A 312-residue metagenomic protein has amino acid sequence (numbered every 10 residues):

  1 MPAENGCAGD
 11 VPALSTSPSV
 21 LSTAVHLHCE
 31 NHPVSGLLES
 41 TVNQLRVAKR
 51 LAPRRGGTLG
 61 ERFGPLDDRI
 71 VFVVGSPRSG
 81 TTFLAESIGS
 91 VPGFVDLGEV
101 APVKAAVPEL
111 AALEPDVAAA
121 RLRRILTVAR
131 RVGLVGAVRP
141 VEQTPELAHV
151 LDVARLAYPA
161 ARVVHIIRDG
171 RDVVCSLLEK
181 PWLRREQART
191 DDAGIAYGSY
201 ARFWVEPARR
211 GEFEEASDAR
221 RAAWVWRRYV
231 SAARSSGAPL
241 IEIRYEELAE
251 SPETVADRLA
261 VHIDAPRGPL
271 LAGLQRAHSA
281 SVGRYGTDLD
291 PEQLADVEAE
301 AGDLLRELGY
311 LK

Functional and structural regions predicted by a protein language model:
D10, L14-L134, W182-Q187: PAPS-dependent sulfotransferase catalytic core
G57, A118-G133, L178-V255, G302-D303: PAPS-dependent sulfotransferase catalytic domain
V73-G75, P140-Q143, H165-I167, E242-Y245: Short beta-strand segments
G80-F94, A154, Y158, L177-L178 (+1 more regions): PAPS/PAP-binding and catalytic site of the sulfotransferase fold
G133-V153: Glycine-rich phosphate-binding loop used to anchor ATP phosphates in small-molecule kinases, encompassing both
A157-L177: Conserved phosphate-donor/acceptor-positioning beta-strand/loop module used by diverse small-molecule
G170, A233-A299: The conserved 3'-phosphoadenosine-5'-phosphosulfate
E292-K312: C-terminal accessory extensions appended to soluble enzyme cores
